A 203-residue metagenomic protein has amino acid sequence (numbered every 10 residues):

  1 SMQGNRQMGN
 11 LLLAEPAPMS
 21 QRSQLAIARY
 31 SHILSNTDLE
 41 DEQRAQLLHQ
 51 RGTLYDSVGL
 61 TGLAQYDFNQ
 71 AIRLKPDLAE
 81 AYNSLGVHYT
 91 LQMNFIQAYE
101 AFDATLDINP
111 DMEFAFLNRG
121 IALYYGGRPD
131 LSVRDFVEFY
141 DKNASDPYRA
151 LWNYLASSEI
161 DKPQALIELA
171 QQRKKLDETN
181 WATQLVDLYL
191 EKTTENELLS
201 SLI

Functional and structural regions predicted by a protein language model:
S1-Q46: N-terminal leader/linker segments that initiate helical-solenoid repeat arrays
T53, V87, I121, L155-S157: Residue-level recognition of tetratricopeptide repeat
